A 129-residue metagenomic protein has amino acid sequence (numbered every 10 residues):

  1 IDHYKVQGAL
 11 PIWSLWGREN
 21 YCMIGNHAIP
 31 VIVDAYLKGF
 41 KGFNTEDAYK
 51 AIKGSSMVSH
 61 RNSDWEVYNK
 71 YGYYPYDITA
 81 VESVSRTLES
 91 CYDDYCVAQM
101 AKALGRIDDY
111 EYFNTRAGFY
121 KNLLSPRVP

Functional and structural regions predicted by a protein language model:
I1-A101, N114: Aromatic-rich carbohydrate-recognition surfaces in CAZymes
P11, A98, K102-P129: Catalytic cores of carbohydrate-active enzymes
